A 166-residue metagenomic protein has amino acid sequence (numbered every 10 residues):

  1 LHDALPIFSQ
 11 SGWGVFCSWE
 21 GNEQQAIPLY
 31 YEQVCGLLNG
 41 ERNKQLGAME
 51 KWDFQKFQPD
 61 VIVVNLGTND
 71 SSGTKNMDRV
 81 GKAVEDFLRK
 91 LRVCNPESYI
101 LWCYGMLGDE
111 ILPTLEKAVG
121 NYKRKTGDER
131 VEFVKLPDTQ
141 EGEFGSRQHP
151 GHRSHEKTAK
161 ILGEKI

Functional and structural regions predicted by a protein language model:
H2-L5: Short, small-residue-biased leader/transition segments that mark boundaries at the very start of proteins
I7-W13, Y104-G105: Acidic carboxylate-rich catalytic motifs and surrounding loops in phosphoryl-/glycosyl-chemistry enzymes
F8-Q10, C17-G21, T74-M77: Short, solvent-exposed loop/turn and secondary-structure capping segments
V15-Y30: A substrate-binding/cap region within the structured catalytic cores of diverse enzymes
P28-I166: Alpha-helical cap/lid subdomain in secreted, periplasmic, or secretory-pathway luminal O-acyl-processing enzymes
